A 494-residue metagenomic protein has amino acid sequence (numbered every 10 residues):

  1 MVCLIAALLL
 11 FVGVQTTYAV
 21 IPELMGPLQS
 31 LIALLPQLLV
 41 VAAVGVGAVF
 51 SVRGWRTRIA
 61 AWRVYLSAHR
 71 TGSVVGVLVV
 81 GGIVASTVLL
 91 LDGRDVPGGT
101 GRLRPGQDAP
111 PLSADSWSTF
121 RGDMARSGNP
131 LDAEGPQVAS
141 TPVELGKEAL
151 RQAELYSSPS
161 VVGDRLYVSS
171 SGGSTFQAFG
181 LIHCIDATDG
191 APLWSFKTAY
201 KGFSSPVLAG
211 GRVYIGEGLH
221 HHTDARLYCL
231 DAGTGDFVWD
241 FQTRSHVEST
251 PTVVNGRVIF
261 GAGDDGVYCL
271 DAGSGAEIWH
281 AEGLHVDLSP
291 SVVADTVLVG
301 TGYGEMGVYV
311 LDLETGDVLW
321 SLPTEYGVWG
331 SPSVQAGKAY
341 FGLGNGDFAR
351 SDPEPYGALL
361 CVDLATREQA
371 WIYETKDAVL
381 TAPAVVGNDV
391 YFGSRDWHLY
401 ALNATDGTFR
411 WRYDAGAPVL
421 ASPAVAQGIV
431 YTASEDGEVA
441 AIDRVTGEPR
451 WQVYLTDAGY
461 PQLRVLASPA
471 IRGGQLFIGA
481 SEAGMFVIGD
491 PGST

Functional and structural regions predicted by a protein language model:
V2-I5, A68-V80: Sec-dependent N-terminal signal peptides
A6-T57: Membrane-embedded alpha-helical segments of integral membrane proteins
V12-Q15, G81-L91: Hydrophobic alpha-helical membrane-insertion segments, chiefly the h-region of N-terminal signal peptides
W55-R70: Membrane-interfacial, low-structure loops and terminal tails that flank and connect transmembrane helices in multi-pass
R70-G72, G76, L89-S157, Y167-S169 (+11 more regions): Aromatic (tryptophan-biased) beta-strands that constitute blades/sheets of beta-rich domains
L90-D92, A114-M124, Q152-I182, Y200-Y228 (+7 more regions): Repeat-blade elements of multi-bladed beta-propeller folds
S169, T188, G273, E314 (+6 more regions): Glycine-rich phosphate/oxyanion-binding loops and their immediately adjacent helices within cytosolic catalytic domains
D186, D231, D271, D312 (+4 more regions): Structural recognition of the beta-propeller blade-terminating site
